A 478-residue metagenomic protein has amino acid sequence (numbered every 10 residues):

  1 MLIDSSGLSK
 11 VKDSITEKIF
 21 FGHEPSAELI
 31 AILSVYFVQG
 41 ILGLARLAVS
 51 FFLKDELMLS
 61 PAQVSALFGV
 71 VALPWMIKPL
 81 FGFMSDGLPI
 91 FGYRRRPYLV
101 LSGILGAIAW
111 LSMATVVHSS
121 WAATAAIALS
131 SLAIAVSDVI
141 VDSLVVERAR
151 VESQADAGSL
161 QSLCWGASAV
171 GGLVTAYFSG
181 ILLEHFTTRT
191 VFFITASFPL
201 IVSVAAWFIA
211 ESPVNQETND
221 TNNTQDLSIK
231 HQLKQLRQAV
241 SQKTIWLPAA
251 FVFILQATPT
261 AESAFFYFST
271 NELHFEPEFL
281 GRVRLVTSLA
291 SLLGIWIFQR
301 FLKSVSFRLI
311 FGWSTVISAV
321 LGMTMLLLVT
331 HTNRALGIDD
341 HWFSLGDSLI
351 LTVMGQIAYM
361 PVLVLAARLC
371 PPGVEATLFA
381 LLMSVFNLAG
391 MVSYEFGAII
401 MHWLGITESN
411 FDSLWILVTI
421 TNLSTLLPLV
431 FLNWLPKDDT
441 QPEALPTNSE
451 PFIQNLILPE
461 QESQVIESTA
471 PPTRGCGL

Functional and structural regions predicted by a protein language model:
D4-P25, P213-A249, E272, P451-Q464 (+1 more regions): Juxtamembrane intracellular "pre-TM" segments in multi-pass secondary transporters
G7-W75, T244-L273, L280: Helix-loop boundary and gating motifs at the non-cytosolic
W75-K78, D156-A176, M383-Y394: Glycine-rich segments within core transmembrane alpha-helices of 12-TM secondary carriers
I77-Y93, L183, L293-W313, M401-G405: Helix-to-loop junctions at the C-terminal end of transmembrane segments in multipass secondary transporters
R94-P97, I181-S197, I399-L426: A membrane-interface helix-boundary motif in multi-pass transporters
S112-A114, P199-A210, L328-V329, G405 (+1 more regions): Multi-pass alpha-helical transporter architecture, strongest for 12-TM Major Facilitator/SLC carriers used
L129-G166: Cytoplasmic helix-loop-helix junction between adjacent transmembrane helices in 12-TM secondary transporters
L309-P361: C-terminal transmembrane helical hairpin of 12-TM major facilitator-type secondary transporters
